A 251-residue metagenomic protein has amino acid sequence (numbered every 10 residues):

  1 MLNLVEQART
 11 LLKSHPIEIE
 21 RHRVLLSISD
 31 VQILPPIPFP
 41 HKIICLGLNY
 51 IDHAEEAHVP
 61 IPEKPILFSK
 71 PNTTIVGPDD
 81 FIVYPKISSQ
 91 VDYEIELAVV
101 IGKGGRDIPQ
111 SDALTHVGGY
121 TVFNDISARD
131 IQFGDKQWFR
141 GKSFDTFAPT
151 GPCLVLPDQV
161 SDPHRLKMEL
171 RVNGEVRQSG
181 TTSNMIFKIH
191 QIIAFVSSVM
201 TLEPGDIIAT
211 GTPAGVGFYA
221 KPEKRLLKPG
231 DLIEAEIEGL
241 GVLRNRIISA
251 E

Functional and structural regions predicted by a protein language model:
M1-P65, E234: N-terminal non-catalytic cap/leader segment that marks the start of a structured domain
L26-S27, P36, H53, S127-E251: Catalytic-pocket segment enriched in acidic/His residues
I33-P35, E55-H58, I82-V91, E96-L97 (+4 more regions): A generic local secondary-structure boundary/capping motif
P38, C45, G77, D92-E94 (+2 more regions): Residue-level recognition of short, solvent-exposed, well-ordered loop/turn junctions that link secondary-structure
L48, K70-N72, D79, K86 (+5 more regions): Short, structured patches in soluble enzyme cores that scaffold and shape functional sites
I61-P78, Y93, L227-E238: Structural signature of FAD isoalloxazine-binding scaffolds in flavoprotein oxidoreductases
I66-P85, G105-R106, T146-C153, A214-G217 (+1 more regions): Short catalytic-site patches enriched in acidic/histidine residues that coordinate or position cofactors/metals
I101, I108-F123: RNA pseudouridine synthases
